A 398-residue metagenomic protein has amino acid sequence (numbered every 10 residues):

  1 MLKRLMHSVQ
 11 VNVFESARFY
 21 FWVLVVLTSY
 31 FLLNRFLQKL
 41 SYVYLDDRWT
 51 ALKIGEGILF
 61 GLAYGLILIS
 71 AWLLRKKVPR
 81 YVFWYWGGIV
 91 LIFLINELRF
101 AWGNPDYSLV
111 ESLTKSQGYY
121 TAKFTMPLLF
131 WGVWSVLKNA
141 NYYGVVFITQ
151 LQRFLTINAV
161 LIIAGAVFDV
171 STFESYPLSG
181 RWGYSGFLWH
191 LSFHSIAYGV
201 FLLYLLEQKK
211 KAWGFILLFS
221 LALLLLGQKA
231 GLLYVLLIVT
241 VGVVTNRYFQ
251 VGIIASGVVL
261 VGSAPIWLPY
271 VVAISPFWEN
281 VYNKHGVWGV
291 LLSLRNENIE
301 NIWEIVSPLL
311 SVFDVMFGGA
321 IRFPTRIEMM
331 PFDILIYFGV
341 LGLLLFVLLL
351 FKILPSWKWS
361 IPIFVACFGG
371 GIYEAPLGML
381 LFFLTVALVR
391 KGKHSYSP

Functional and structural regions predicted by a protein language model:
M1-Y44, W49-P276, I327-S397: Hydrophobic transmembrane helix bundles of membrane-integrated enzymes that assemble and modify cell-envelope
L45, P276-L341: Long extracytoplasmic/lumenal interhelical loops at the membrane interface of multi-pass membrane proteins
